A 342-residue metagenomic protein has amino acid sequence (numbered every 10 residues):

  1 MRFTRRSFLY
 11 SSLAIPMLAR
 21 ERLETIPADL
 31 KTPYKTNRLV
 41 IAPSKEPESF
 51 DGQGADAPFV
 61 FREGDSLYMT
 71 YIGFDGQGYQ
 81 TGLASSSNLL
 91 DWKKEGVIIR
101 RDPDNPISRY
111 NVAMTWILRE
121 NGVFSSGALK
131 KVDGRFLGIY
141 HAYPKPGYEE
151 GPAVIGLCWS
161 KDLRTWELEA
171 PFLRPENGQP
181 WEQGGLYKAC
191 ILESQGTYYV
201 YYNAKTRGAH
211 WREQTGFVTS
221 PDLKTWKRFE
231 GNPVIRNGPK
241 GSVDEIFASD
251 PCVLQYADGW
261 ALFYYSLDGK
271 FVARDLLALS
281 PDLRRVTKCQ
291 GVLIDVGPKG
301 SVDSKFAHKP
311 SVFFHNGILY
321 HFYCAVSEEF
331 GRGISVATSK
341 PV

Functional and structural regions predicted by a protein language model:
R2-V342: Carbohydrate-active catalytic/glycan-binding domains of CAZyme proteins, especially the secreted or lumenal ectodomains
